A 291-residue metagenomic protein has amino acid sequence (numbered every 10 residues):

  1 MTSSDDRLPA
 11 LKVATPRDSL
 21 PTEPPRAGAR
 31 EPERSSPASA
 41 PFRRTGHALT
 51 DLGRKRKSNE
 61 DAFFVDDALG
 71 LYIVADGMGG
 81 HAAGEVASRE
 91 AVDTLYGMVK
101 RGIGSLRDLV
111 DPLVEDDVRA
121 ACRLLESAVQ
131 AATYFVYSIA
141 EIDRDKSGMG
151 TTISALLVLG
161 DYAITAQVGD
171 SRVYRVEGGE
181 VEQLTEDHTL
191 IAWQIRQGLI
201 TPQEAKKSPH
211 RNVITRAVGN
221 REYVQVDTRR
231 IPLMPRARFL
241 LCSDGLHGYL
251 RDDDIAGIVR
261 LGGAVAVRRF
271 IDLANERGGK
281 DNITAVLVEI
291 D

Functional and structural regions predicted by a protein language model:
M1-D291: PP2C/PPM-type serine/threonine phosphatase catalytic domain
